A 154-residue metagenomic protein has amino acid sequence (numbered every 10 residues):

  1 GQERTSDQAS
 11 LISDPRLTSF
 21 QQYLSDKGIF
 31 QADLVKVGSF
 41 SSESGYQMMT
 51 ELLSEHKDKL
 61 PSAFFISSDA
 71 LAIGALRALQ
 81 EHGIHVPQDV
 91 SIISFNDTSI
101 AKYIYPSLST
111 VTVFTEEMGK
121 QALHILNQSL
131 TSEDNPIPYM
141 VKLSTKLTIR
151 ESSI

Functional and structural regions predicted by a protein language model:
G1-I154: Bacterial carbohydrate/catabolite-sensing allosteric modules
